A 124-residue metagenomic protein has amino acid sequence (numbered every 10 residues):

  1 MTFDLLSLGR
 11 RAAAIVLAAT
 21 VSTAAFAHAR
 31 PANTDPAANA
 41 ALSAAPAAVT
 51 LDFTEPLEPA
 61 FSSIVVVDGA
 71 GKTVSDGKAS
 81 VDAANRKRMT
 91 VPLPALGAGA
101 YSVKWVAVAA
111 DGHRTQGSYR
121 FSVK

Functional and structural regions predicted by a protein language model:
T2-V16: Bacterial N-terminal signal peptides that target proteins for export
S22-A24: N-terminal signal peptide c-region/cleavage motif recognized by signal peptidases
F26-D35: Cleaved targeting-peptide boundary
L42-A44, A48-E55, G112-K124: Extended, polar beta-sheet/loop recognition surfaces of beta-rich domains that mediate binding to diverse ligands
T50-L51, E55-G77: Short, surface-exposed alpha-helix to beta-strand junction/turn motifs within ectodomains of secreted and cell-envelope
K87-V91: Short strand-edge motifs at loop-to-beta-strand transitions and within beta-strands of extracellular beta-rich domains
P92, G97-V103: A glycine-anchored, Pro-Gly-centered beta-turn/N-cap motif
